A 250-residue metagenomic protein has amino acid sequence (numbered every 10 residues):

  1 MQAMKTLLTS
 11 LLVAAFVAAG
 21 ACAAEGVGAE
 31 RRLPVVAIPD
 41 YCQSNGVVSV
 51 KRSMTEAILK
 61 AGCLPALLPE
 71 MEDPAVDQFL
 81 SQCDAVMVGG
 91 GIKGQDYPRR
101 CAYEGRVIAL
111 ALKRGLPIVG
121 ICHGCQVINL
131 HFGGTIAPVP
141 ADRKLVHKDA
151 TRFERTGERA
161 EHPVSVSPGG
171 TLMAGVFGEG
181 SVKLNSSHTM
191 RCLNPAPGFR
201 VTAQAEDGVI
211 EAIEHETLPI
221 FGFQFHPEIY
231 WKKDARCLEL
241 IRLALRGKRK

Functional and structural regions predicted by a protein language model:
A3-L12, A18-H123, N129-A137, A141-S181 (+5 more regions): N-terminal beta1-alpha1 cap of cysteine-dependent amidohydrolase-like domains
S186: Short, basic/aromatic recognition patches
F221-F225: Active-site-proximal beta-strand elements of phosphoester/diester hydrolases
